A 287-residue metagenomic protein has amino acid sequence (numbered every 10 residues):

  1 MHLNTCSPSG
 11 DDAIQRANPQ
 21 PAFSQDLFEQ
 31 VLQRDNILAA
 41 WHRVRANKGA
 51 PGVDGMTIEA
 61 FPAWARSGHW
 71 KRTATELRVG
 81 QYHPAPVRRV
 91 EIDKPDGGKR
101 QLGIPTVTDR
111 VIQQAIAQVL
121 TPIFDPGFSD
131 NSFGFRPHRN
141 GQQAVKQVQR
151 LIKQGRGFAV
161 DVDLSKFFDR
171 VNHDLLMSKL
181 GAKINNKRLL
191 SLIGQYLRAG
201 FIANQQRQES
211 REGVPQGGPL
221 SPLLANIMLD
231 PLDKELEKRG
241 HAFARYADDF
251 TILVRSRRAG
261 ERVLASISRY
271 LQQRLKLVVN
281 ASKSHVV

Functional and structural regions predicted by a protein language model:
M1-W64, W70: Non-catalytic, polymerase-adjacent accessory regions of viral genome-replication enzymes
Q30, A60, D93-K99: Intrinsically disordered, low-complexity linear regions
A40-V44, A115, L192-L197: Short alpha-helical scaffolding segments that buttress acidic/His motifs in well-ordered protein cores
H69-E91, P95, V119, G127-V287: Conserved polymerase palm-domain catalytic core
Q101-L102, T106: Conserved phosphate-binding loops in nucleotide/dinucleotide-binding enzymes
V107-T108, I112-A115, Q149: Duplex nucleic acid-engaging cores and interfaces of nucleic-acid transaction enzymes
